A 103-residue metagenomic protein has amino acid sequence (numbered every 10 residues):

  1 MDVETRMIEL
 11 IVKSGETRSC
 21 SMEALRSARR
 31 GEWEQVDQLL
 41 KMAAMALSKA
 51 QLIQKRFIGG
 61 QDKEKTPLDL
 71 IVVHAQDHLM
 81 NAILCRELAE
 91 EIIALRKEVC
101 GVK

Functional and structural regions predicted by a protein language model:
M1-K103: Terminal alpha-helical segments
